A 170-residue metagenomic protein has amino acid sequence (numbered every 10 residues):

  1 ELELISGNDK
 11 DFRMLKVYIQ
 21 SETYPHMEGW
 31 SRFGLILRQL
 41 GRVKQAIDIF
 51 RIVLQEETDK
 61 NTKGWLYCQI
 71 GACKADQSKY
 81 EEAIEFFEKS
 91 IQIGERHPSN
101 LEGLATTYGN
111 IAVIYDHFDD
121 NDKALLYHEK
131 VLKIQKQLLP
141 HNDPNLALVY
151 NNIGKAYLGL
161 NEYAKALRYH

Functional and structural regions predicted by a protein language model:
E1-G29, L37-Q45, Q55-E57: Long, contiguous interaction/recruitment modules in multidomain scaffold/adaptor proteins
E22, T58-D59, H97-N100, L139-N142: Short coil/turn linker motifs that delimit alpha-helical repeat modules in TPR/alpha-solenoid proteins
S31-Q39, T62-D76, E102-H117, P144-G159: Conserved alpha-helical positions within TPR/SEL1-like repeat arrays
D48, I52-Q69, S99: Short, charge-rich amphipathic alpha-helical segments embedded in non-transmembrane helical bundles/solenoids
I52-Q55, K89-S99, L132-Q137: Amphipathic alpha-helical segments of tetratricopeptide repeats
